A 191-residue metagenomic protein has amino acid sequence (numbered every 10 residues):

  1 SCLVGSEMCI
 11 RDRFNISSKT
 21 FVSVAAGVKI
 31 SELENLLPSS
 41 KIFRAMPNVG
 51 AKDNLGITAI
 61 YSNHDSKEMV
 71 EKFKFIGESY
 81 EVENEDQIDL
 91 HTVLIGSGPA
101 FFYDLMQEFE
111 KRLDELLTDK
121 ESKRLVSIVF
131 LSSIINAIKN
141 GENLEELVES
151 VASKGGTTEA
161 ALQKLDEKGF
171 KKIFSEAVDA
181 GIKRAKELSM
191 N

Functional and structural regions predicted by a protein language model:
S1-G5, C9-I10: Single conserved hydrophobic/aromatic residue that forms the stacking wall/gate of nucleotide- or nucleobase-binding
R13-S18, N35-P38: Short, conserved loop/helix-junction motifs that constitute active-site signature segments in enzyme catalytic cores
N15-K29: ADP-ribose/adenylate-binding Rossmann-like module
T20-S23, K41-M46: Short hydrophobic/aromatic-enriched beta-strand-loop microsegments
E32-K41, I57-L90, A100-E142, A180 (+1 more regions): Internal alpha-helical scaffold of NAD(P)-dependent oxidoreductase catalytic cores
R44-A59: Active-site capping/gating segments
S127-N191: NAD(P)-dependent Rossmann-like dehydrogenase/reductase catalytic/cofactor-binding core
